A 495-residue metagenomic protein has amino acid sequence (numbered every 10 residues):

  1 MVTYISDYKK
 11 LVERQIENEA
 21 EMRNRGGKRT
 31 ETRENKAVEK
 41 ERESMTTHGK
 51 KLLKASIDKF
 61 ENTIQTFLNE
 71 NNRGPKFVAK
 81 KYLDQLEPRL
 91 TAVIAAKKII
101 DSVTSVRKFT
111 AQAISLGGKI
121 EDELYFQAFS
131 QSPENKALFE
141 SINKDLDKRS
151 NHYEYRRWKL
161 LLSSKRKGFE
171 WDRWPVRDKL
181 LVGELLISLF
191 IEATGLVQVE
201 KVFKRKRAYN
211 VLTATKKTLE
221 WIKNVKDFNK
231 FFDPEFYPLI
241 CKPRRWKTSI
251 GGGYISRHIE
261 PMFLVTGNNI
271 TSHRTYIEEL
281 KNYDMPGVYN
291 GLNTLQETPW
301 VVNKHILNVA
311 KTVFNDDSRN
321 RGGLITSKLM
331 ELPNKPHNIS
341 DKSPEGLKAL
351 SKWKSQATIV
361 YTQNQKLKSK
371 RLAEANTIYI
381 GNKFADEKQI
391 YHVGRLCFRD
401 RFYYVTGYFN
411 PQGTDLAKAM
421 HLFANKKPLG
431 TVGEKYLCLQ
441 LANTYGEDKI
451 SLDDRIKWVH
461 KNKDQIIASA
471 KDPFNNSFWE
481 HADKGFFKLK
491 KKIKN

Functional and structural regions predicted by a protein language model:
M1-N495: Non-catalytic nucleic-acid-binding interfaces of large nucleic-acid enzymes and RNP effectors
